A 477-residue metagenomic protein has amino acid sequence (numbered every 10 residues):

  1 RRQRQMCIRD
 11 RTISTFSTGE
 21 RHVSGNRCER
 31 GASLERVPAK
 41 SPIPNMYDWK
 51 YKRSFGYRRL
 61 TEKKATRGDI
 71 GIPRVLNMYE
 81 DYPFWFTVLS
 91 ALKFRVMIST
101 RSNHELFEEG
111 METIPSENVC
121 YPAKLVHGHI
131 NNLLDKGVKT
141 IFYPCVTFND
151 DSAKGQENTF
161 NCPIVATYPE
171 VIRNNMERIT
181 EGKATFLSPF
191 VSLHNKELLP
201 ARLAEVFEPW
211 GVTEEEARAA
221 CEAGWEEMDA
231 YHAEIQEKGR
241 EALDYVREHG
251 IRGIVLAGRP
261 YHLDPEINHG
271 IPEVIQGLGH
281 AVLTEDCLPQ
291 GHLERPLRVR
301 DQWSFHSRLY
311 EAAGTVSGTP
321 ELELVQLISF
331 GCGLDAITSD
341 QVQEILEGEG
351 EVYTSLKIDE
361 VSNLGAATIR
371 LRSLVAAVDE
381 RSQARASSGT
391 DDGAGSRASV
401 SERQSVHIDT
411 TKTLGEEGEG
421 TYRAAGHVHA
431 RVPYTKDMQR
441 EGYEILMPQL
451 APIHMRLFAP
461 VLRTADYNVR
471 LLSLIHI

Functional and structural regions predicted by a protein language model:
R1, P144-F148, S152-W210, S317 (+1 more regions): Peripheral docking tails and interdomain loops at the edges of cofactor- or intermediate-handling domains
Q3-I8, I477: Short, small-residue-biased leader/transition segments that mark boundaries at the very start of proteins
R11-E62, D69: Catalytic P-loop NTP-binding/switch module of NTPases
S14-F16, N26, G31, P73-V75 (+11 more regions): Generic beta-strand/beta-sheet core signal
P38-P42, F107-A123, Q156-T159, A220-H232 (+4 more regions): Acidic/glycine-enriched edge-of-secondary-structure segments
D48-E62, F190-G291, Q383, D409 (+1 more regions): A charged, amphipathic alpha-helical module
A65-R173, Q302-W303, L324-A336, G348-G350 (+3 more regions): Trp/Phe/Arg-rich N-terminal binding region typifying the photolyase-homology
N77, Y82-P83, T87-M97, F107-G110 (+2 more regions): Redox- and metal-dependent alpha/beta enzyme cores, enriched for Fe-S-associated oxidoreductases and cofactor-handling
